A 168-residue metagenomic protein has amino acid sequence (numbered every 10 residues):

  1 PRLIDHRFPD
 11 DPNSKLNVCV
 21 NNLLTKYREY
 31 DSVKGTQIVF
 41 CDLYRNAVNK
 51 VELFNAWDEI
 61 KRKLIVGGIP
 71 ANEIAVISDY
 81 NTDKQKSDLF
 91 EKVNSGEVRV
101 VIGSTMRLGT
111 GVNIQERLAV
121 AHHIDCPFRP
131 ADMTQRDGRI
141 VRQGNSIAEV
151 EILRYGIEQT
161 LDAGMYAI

Functional and structural regions predicted by a protein language model:
P1-I4, D42-A47, N81-T82, R107-G109 (+3 more regions): Short, solvent-exposed loop/turn segments at secondary-structure junctions
P1-I69: Conserved helicase/translocase motor-coupling segment
I69-E73, V98, E116-V120, N145-L153: Short glycine-/polar-rich loops that comprise or flank the Walker A/P-loop and associated switch/sensor motifs
P70-T105: Conserved helicase ATPase core of P-loop NTP-dependent helicases/translocases
V76-S78, H123, R154: Structural signal for conserved beta-strand scaffold positions within catalytic alpha/beta enzyme cores
T105-S146: Conserved RecA-like helicase motor core of SF1/SF2 enzymes
A131-I168: A conserved SF2-helicase RecA2
